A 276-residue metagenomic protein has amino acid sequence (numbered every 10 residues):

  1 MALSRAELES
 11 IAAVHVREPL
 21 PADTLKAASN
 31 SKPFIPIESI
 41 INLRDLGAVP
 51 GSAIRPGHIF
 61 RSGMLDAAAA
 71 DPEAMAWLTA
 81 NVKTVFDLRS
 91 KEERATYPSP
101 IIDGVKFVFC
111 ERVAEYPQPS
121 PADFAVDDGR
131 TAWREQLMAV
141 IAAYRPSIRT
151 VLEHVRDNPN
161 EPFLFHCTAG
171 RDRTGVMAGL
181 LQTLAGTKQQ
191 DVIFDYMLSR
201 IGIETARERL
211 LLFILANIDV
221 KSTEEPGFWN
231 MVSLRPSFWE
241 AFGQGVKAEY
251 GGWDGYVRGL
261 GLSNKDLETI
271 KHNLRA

Functional and structural regions predicted by a protein language model:
M1-L164, M177-A276: Cys-dependent protein tyrosine phosphatase-like superfamily
A169, R173-T174: Ser/Thr-glycine-rich phosphate-binding loops at phosphate-binding pockets of nucleotides, nucleotide cofactors
